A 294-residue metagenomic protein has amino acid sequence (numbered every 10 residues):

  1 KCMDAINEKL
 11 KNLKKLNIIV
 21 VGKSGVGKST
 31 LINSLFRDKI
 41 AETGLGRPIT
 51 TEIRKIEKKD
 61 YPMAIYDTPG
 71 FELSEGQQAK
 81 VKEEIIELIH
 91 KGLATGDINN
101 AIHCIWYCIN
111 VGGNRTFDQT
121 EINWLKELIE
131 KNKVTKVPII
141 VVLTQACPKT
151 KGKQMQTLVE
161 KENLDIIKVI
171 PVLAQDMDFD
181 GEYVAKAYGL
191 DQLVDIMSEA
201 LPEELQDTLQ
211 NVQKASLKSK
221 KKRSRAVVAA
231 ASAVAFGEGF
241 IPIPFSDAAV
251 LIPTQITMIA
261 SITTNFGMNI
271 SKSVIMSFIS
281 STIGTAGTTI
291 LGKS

Functional and structural regions predicted by a protein language model:
K1-G76, F266-N269: Conserved G1/Walker A P-loop phosphate-binding module
K1-M3, V137-I140, Q145-D207: Canonical P-loop GTPase G-domain recognition
A5-N7, K214-R223: Cytosolic juxtamembrane amphipathic/interface segments immediately preceding and feeding into a transmembrane helix
K39, L73-S74, G113-T116, T150-K151 (+1 more regions): Conserved protein kinase catalytic core
Y66-F71, Y107-V111, T144-Q145, I170-D176: Short loop/turn segments at strand-loop or loop-helix junctions that form parts of catalytic or ligand-binding pockets
V81-I167: Conserved C-terminal guanine-recognition region of P-loop GTPase G domains, centered on the G4
D180-G181, E199-S219, P244-D247: C-terminal helical "lid" subdomain and adjoining coupling/linker elements of P-loop NTPases
K220-S294: Small-residue-enriched, tightly packed secondary-structure blocks
